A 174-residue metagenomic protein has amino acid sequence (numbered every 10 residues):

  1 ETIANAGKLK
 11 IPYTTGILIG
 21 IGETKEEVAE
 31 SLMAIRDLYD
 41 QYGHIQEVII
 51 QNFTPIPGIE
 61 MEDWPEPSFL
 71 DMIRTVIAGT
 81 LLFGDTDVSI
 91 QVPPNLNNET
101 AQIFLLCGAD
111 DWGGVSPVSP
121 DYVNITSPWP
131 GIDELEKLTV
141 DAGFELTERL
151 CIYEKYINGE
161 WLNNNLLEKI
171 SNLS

Functional and structural regions predicted by a protein language model:
E1-T15: Radical SAM/AdoMet-radical enzyme domain recognition
G7-K8, A29-S174: Auxiliary Fe-S-binding modules of radical SAM enzymes
T14-G16, G43-H44: Short gly/pro-enriched beta-turn/loop segments at secondary-structure junctions
I19-E27, N95-L96: Canonical radical SAM enzyme core domain
